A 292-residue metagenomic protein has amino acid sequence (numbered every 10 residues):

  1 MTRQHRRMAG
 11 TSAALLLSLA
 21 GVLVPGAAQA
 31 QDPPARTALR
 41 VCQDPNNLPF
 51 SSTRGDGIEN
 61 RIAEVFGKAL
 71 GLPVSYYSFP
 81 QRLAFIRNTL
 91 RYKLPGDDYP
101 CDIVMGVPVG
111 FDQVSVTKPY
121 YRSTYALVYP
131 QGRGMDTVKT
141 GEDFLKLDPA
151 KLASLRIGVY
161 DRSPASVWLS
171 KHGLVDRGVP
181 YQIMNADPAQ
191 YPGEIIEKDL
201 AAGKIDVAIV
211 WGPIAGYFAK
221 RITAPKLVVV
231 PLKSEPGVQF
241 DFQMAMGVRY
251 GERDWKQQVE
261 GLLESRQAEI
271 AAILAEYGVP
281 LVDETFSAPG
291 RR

Functional and structural regions predicted by a protein language model:
S12-V22: Bacterial N-terminal signal peptides
A28-A30: Boundary at the C-terminal end of the N-terminal hydrophobic targeting segment
D32-V107, F111-D112, A186-Q190, E276-Y277: Extracytoplasmic small-molecule ligand-binding "clamshell" domains of the periplasmic binding protein/Venus flytrap
D44-N47, R122-A126, G134, K220-L263 (+1 more regions): Periplasmic-binding protein-like
G57-L70, Q131-P164, P236-L281: Extended ligand-binding regions for polar small-molecule ligands
A63-P73, Y77, G141, L145-K151 (+3 more regions): Ligand-binding cleft/hinge of the Venus flytrap
L72-P73, R91-G106, L155, I196 (+3 more regions): Alpha-to-beta junction loops
S75-K151, P231-Q239: Acidic, polar ligand-binding/catalytic clefts
